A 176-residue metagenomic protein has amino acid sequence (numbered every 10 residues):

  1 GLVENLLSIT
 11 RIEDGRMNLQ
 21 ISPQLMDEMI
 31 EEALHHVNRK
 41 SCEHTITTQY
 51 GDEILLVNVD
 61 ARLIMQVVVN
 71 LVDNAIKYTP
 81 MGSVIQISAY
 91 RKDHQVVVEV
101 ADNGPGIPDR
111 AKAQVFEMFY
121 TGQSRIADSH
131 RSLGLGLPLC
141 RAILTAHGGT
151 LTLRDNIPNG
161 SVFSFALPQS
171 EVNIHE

Functional and structural regions predicted by a protein language model:
D14-L19, L56-V59: Conserved micro-motifs of the catalytic ATP-binding
Q20-L25, T45-L55: Conserved catalytic submotifs in the C-terminal HATPase_c
A75-I76: Short helix-loop "hinge" at the ATP-lid/N-box region of the Bergerat-fold HATPase_c
G82-H94: Short beta-strand/loop element within the Bergerat-fold HATPase_c
I107-F119: Short conserved segment of the HATPase_c
G136, C140: Short alpha-helical Gxxx[C/S/T] motif in the catalytic ATP-binding
